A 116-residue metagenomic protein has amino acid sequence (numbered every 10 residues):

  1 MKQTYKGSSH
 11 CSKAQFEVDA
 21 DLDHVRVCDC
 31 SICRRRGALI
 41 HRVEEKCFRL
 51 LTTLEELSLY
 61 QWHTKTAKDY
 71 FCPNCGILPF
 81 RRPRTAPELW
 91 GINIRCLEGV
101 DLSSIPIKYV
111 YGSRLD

Functional and structural regions predicted by a protein language model:
M1-S8, K13-D116: A short Gly-Trp-Pro
